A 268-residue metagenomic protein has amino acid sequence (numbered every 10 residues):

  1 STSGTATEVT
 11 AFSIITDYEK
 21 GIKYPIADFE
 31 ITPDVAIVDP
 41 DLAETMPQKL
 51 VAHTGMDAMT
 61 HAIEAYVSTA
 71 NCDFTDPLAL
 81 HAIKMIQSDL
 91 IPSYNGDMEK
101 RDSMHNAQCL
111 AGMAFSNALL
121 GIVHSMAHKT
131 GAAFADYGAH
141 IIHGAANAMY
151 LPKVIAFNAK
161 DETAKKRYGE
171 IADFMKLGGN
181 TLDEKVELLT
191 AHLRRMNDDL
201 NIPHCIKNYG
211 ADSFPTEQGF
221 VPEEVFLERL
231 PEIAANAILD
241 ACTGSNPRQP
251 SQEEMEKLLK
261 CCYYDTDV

Functional and structural regions predicted by a protein language model:
S1-D73, K166-E170: A glycine/threonine-rich phosphate-anchoring loop and its flanking beta-alpha core in nucleotide/phosphate-binding
G4, C109-N147, D240-S245: Glycine-rich phosphate/pyrophosphate-binding beta-alpha loops
V51, G55-A58, L78, A82 (+3 more regions): Catalytic-loop motifs flanking and including active-site residues across diverse enzymes
M59-I63, M104-G112, M126, L151 (+4 more regions): Short alpha-helical scaffolding segments that buttress acidic/His motifs in well-ordered protein cores
E64-G121, G131-D136: Glycine-rich phosphate/diphosphate-binding loops and the adjacent beta-loop-alpha structural elements that coordinate
A133-D136, H140, G144-V225: Gly/Pro-rich interdomain helix-loop hinge
F220-V268: Short, amphipathic C-terminal "tail helix"
